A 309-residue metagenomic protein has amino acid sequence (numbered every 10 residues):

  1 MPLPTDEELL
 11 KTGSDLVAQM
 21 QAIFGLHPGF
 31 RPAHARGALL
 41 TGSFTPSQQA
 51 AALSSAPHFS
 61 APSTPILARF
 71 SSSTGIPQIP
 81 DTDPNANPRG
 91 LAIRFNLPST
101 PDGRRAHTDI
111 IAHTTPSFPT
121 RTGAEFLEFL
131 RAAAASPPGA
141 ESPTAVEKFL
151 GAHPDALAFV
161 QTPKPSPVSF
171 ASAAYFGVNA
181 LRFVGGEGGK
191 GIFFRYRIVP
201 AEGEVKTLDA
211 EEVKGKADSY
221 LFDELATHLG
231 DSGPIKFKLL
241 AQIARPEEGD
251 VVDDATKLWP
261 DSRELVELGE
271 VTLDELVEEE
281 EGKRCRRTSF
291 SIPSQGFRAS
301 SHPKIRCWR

Functional and structural regions predicted by a protein language model:
M1-G186, K190-R309: Active-site-adjacent core segments of small-molecule enzymes
